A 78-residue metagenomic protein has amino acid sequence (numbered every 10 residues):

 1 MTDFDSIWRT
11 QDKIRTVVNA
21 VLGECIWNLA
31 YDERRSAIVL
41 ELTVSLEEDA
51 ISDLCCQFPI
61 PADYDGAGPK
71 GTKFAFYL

Functional and structural regions predicted by a protein language model:
M1-S36: An N-terminal amphipathic alpha-helical segment
T2, C56, T72-F74: Short non-domain terminal segments
I14, V18, A50-P59: Short amphipathic alpha-helices in soluble, non-transmembrane regions that often serve as interface/regulatory elements
T16, L46, F58, G68-G71: Generic signature of intrinsically disordered, low-complexity, basic-rich segments and short cationic peptides
G23-N28, Q57-G66: Short secondary-structure junctions
C25-L46, G71-F74: Short glycine-rich, basic-tinged beta-strand/loop micro-motifs
G66-L78: C-terminal edge-of-domain segments
